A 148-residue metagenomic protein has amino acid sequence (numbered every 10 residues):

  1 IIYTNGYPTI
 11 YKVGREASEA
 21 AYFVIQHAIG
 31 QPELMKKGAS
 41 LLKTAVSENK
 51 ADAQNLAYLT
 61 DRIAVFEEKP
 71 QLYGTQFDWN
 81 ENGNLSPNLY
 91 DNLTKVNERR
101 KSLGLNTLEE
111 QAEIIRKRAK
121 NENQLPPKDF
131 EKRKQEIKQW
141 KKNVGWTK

Functional and structural regions predicted by a protein language model:
I1-E67, G74: N-terminal helix-rich structural modules
E33, E48-A51, P87, D91 (+2 more regions): Surface-exposed, polar/charged faces of alpha-helical domains in mature secreted/periplasmic/lumenal proteins
L59, Y90, E122-L125: General N-terminal targeting signals
N82-E98: Short acidic, Pro/Gly- and aromatic-enriched capping/linker segments at domain boundaries
K95-K148: A cross-kingdom marker for long, charged
